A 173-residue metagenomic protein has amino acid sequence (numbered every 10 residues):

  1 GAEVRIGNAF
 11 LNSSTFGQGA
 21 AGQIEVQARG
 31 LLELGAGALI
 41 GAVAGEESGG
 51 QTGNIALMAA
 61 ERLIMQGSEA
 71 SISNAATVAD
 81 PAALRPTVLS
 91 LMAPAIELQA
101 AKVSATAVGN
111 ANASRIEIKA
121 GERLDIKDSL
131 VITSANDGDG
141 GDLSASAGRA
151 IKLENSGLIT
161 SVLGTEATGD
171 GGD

Functional and structural regions predicted by a protein language model:
G1-D173: Extracellular and secretory-pathway beta-repeat/beta-biased strand scaffolds
